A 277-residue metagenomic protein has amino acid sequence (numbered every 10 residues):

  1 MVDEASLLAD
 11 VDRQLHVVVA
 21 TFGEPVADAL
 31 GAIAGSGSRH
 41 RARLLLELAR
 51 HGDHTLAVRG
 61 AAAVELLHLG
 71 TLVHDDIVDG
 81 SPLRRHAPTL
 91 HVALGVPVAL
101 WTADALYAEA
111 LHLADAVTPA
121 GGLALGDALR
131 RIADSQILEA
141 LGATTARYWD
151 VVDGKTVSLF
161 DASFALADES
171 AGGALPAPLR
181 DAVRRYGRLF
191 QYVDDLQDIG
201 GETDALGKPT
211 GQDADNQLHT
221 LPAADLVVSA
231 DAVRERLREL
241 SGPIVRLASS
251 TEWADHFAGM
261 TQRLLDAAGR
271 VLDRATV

Functional and structural regions predicted by a protein language model:
M1-V277: All-alpha prenyltransferase/terpene-synthase fold signal
